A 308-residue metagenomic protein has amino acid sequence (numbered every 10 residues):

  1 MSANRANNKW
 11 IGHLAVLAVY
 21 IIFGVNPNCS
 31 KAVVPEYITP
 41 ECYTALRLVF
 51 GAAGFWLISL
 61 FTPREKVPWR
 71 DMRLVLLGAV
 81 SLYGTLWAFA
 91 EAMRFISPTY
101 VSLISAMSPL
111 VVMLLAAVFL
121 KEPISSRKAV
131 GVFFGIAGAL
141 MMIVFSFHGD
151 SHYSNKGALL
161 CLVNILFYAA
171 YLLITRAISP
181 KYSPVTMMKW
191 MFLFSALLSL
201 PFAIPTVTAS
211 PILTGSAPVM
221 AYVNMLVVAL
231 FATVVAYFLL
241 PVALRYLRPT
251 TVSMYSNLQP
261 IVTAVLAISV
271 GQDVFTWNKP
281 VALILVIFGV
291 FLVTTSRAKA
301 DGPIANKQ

Functional and structural regions predicted by a protein language model:
M1-C42, L46, D150-A177, L197-P201 (+1 more regions): Glycine-/small-residue-enriched transmembrane alpha-helix faces in small-molecule transporters and effluxers
N8-H13, E36-E41, A45, V67-D71 (+3 more regions): Juxtamembrane helix-entry segments on the extracytoplasmic side of multipass membrane proteins
I22, N26-P27, W56-S105, M141 (+1 more regions): Specific transmembrane alpha-helical segments of multi-pass solute transporters/efflux pumps, especially DMT/EamA
A32-G84, V111, L166-I174, K189-A209 (+1 more regions): Transmembrane alpha-helices of multi-pass small-molecule transport proteins
V33, Y43, R47, A92 (+9 more regions): Hydrophobic/aromatic residues within transmembrane alpha-helices of multi-pass small-molecule transporters
C42-A53, S81-L82, F89-P123, K128-A129 (+2 more regions): Specific alpha-helical transmembrane segments that line the substrate/conduction pathway and gating interfaces
A45-L46, L86-W87, Y100-M107, I174-L197 (+1 more regions): Helix-helix packing/entry segments at the starts of transmembrane helices
F55, L115, I124-S146, S199 (+3 more regions): Hydrophobic transmembrane alpha-helices of multi-pass small-molecule transport proteins
